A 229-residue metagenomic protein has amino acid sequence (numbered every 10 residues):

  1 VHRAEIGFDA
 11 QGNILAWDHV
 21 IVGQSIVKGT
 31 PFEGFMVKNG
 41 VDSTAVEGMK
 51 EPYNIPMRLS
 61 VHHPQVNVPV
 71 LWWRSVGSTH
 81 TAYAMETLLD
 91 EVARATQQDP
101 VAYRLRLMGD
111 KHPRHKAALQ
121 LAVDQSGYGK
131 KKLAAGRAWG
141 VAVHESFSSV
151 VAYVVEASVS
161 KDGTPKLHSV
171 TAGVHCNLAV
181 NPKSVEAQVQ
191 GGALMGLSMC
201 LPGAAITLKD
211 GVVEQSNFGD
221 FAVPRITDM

Functional and structural regions predicted by a protein language model:
V1-F8, A138-S160: Structured beta-strand/loop patches that form or line metal/cofactor-binding pockets in enzymes
H2-T87, M199, G219-D228: Glycine-rich loop/linker segments at domain edges
I14, V61-P64, V141, S160-H168 (+1 more regions): Condensing-enzyme catalytic core mediating Claisen C-C bond formation in acyl metabolism
I21-S25, E145-S148, V174-C176: Glycine-rich beta-alpha junction loops
G34-G48, W72-P113, A117, L121 (+2 more regions): Alpha-helical support elements that line or immediately flank enzyme active sites and cofactor-binding pockets
K131-W139: Flexible, low-complexity linker/loop segments at domain and module junctions
L133, S146-S149, V223-T227: Replace "in large, NTP-powered and nucleic-acid-processing enzymes" with "in large, NTP-powered factors and other
